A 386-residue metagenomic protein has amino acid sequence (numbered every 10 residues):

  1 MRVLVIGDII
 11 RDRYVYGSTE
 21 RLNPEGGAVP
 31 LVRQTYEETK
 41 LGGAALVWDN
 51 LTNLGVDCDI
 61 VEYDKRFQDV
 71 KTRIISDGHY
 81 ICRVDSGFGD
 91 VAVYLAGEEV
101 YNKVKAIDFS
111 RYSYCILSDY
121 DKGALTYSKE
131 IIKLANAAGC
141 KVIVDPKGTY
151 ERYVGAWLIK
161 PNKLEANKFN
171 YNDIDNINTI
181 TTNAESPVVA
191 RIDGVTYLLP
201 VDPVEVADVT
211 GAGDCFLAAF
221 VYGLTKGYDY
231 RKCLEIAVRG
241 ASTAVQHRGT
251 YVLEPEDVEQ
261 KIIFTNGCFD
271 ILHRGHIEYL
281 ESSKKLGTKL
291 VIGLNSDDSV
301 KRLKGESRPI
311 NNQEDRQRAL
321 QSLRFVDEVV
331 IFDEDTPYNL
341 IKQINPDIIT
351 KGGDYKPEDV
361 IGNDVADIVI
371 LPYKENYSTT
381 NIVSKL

Functional and structural regions predicted by a protein language model:
M1-V3, K261-I262: Extreme N-terminal starter segment of soluble prokaryotic enzymes
R2-V3, R11-Y114, E130: Conserved N-terminal subdomain of the carbohydrate kinase-like
I6, V32-K40, G123-A124, T265-H276: Short, glycine-rich nucleotide/cofactor-binding loops
D8-I9, Y120, C215, C268-F269 (+1 more regions): Active-site metal-binding loops of divalent metal-dependent hydrolases
V61-Y63, V142-P146, P161, T182 (+1 more regions): Short internal beta-strands
S110-R111, T126-I143, K147-G155, K168-Q260: Conserved phosphate-binding/catalytic region of the ribokinase-like
N162, G213-D214, H273: Short, conserved phosphate/pyrophosphate- and ester-handling motifs at nucleotide-, phospho-/glycolipid
R231, P255-L386: Nucleotidyltransferase catalytic core that binds NTPs
